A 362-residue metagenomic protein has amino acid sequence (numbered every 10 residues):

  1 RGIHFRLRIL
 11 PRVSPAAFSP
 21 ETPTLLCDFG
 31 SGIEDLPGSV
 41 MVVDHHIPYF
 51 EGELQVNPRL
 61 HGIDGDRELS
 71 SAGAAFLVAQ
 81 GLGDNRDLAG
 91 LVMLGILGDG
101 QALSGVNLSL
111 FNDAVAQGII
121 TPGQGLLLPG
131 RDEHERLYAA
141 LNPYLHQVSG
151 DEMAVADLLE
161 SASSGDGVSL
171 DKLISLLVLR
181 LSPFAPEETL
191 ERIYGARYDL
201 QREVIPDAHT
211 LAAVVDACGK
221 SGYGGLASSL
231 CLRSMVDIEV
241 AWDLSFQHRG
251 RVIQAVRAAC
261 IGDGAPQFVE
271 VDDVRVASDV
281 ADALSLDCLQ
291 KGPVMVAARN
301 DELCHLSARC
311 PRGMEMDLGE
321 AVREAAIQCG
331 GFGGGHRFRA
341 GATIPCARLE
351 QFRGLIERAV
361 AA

Functional and structural regions predicted by a protein language model:
R1-A213, C218-A362: Replace "Mg2+/Mn2+-dependent" with "divalent metal-dependent
